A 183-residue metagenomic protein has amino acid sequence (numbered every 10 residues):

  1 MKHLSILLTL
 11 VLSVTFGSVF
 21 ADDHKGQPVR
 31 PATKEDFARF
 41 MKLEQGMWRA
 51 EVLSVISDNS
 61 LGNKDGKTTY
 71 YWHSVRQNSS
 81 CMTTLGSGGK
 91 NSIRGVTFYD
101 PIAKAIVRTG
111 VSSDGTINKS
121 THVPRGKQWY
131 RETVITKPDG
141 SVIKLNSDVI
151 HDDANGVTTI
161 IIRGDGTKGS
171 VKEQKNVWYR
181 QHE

Functional and structural regions predicted by a protein language model:
M1-S5: Positively charged n-region of N-terminal signal peptides that target proteins for export
L7-T15: Bacterial N-terminal signal peptides
G17-A21: Boundary at the C-terminal end of the N-terminal hydrophobic targeting segment
A32-R49: N-terminal helix-cap/turn-to-beta initiation motif at the start of protein domains
A50-K144: Central antiparallel beta-sheet cores of small beta-barrel/beta-sandwich binding domains
V142-I143, H151-D153: Beta-rich strand-turn-strand
D153-T167: Low-complexity, intrinsically disordered Gly/Pro/Thr-rich segments
R163-E183: Edge beta-strand at a domain terminus
